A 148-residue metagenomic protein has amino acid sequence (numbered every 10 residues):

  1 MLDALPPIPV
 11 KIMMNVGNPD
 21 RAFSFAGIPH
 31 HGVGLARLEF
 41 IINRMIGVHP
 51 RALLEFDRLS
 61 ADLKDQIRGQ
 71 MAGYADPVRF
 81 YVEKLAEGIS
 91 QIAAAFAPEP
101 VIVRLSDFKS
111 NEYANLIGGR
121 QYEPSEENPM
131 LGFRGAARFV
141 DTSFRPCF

Functional and structural regions predicted by a protein language model:
L2-F148: Conserved alpha/beta-domain cores
